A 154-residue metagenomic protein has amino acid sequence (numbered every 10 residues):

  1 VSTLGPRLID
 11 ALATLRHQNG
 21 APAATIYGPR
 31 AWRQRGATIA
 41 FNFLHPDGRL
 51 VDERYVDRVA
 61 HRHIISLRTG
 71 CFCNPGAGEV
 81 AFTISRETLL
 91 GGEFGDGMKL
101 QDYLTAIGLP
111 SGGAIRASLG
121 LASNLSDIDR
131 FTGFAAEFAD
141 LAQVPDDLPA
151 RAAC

Functional and structural regions predicted by a protein language model:
V1-C154: Pyridoxal 5′-phosphate
